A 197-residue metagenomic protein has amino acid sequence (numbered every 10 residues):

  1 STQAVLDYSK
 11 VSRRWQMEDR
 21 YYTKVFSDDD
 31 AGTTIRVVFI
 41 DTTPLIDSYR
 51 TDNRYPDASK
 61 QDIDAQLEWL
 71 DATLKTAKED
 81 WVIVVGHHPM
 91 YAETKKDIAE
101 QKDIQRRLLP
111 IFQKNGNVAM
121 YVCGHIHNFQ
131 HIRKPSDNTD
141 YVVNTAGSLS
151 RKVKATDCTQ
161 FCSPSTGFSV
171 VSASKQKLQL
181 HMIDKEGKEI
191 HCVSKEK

Functional and structural regions predicted by a protein language model:
S1-K78, D103, R107-L108, Q113-M120 (+2 more regions): Extended active-site neighborhood of metal-dependent phosphoesterases/phosphodiesterases
T42, V85-P89, H125-I126, I183: Short, well-ordered beta-to-alpha junction loops that form the rim of enzyme active sites and present histidine/acidic
A77-T94: Short acidic, glycine-rich surface-loop motifs adjacent to enzyme active sites
I83, M120-Y121: Hydrophobic "anchor" residues on beta-strands that sit immediately upstream of conserved functional sites
T94-D97, I132-K134: A short acidic (Asp/Glu
K95-A99, A155-T156: Short, solvent-exposed loop/turn segments at secondary-structure boundaries
H181-I190: Short, solvent-exposed aromatic-acidic interface loops
K195-K197: C-terminal beta-sandwich/jelly-roll accessory domains of carbohydrate-active enzymes
